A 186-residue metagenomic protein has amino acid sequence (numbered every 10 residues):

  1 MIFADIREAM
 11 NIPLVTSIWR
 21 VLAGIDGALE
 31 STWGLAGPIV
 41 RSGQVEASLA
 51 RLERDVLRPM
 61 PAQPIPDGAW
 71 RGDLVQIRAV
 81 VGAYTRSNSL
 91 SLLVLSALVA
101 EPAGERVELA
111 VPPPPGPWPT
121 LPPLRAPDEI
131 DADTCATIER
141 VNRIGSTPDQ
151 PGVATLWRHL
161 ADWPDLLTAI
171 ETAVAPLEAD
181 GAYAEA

Functional and structural regions predicted by a protein language model:
M1-A186: Hydrophobic alpha-helical segments
